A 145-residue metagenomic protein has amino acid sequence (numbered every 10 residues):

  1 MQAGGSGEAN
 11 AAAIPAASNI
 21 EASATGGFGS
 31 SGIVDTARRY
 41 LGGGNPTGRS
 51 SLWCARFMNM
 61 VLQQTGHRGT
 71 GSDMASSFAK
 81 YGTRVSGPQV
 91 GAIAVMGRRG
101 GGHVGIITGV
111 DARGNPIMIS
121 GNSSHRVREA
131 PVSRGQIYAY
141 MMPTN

Functional and structural regions predicted by a protein language model:
M1, M58-M60, M74, M96 (+2 more regions): Detector for methionine-enriched segments
M1-N45, N115, V132-N145: Intrinsically disordered, low-complexity, Pro/Ser/Thr/Asn/Gly/Ala-rich spacer/linker segments adjacent to signal
S6, S18, S23, S30-S31 (+6 more regions): Generic serine detector
R38-V90: Catalytic cysteine-centered active-site loop
H67-P131: ...with weaker cross-activation on analogous glycine-rich loops/strands in unrelated enzymes
